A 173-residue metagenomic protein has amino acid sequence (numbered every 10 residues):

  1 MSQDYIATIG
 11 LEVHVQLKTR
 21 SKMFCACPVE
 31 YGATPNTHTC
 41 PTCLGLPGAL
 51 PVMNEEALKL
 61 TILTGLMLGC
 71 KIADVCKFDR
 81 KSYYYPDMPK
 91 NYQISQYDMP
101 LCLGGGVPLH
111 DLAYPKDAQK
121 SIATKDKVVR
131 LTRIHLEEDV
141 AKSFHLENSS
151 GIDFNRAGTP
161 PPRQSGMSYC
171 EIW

Functional and structural regions predicted by a protein language model:
M1-W173: Basic, nucleic-acid-interacting segments
